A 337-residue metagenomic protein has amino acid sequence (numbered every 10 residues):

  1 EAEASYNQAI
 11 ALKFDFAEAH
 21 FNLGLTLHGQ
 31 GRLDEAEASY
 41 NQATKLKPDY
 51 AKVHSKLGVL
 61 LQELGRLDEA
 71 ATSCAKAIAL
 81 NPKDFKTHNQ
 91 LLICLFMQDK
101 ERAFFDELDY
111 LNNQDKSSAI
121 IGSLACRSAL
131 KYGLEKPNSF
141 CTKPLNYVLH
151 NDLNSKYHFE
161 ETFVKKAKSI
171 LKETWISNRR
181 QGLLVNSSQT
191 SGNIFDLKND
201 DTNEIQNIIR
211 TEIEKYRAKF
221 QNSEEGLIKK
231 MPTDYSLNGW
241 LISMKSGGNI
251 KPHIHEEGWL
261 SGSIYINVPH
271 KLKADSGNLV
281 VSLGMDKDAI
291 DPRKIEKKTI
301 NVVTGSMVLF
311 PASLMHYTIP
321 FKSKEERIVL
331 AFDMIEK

Functional and structural regions predicted by a protein language model:
F16, Y50, D84, S117-A119: Residue-level recognition of tetratricopeptide repeat
E18-G29, K52-Q62, K86-I93: Conserved alpha-helical positions within TPR/SEL1-like repeat arrays
L134-I228: Non-heme Fe(II)/2-oxoglutarate
D200-R210, E214-L309, L314, I319-K337: Catalytic core of non-heme Fe(II) oxygenases with the double-stranded beta-helix
